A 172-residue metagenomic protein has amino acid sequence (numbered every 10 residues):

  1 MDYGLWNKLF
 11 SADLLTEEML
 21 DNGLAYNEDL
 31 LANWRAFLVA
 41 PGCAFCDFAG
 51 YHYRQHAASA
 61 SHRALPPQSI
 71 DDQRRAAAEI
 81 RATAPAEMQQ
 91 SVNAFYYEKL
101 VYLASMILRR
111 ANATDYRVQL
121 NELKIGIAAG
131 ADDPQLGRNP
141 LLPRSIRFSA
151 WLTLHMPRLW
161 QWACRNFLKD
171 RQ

Functional and structural regions predicted by a protein language model:
M1-L65: Conserved nucleotide-sugar donor-binding catalytic segment
D13, E17, R35, R75 (+2 more regions): Residue-level signal for well-ordered alpha-helical scaffold segments within enzymatic catalytic domains
L20-N33, I70-Q73, Q161-L168: Short charge-dense sequence patches
A32, A76, Y96: Catalytic-loop motifs flanking and including active-site residues across diverse enzymes
A49-H56, R63-M88, L100-L103, R110-A131: Catalytic core of nucleotide-sugar-dependent glycosyltransferases
M88-F95: All-alpha amphipathic helical-bundle segments outside canonical DNA-binding/catalytic cores that form hydrophobic
R109-Q172: Membrane-interface aromatic/basic loop that binds lipid-linked glycans or pyrophosphate carriers, typified by
